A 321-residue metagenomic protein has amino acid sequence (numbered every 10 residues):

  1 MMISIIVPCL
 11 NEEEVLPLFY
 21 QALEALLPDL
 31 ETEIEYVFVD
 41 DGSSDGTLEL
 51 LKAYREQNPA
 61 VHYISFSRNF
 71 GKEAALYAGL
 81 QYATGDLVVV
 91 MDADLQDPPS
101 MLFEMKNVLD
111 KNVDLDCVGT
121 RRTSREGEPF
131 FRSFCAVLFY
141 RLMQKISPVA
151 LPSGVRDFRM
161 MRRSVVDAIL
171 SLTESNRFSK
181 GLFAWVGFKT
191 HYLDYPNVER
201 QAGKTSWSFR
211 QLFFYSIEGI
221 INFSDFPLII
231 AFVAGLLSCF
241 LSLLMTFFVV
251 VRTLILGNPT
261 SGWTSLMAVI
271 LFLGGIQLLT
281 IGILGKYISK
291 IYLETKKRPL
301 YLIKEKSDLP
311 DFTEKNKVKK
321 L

Functional and structural regions predicted by a protein language model:
M1-G127: Structured catalytic core of nucleotide-sugar glycosyltransferases
P8, F66-R68, R159, F232 (+2 more regions): Short conserved micro-motifs on helix faces and helix-strand junctions that flank and scaffold key functional residues
P8, L26, Y54, F66 (+7 more regions): Amphipathic alpha-helical segments that mediate coupling or scaffolding at interfaces
A25-P28, V88, D114, S147 (+4 more regions): Generic structural signal for secondary-structure transition and capping sites
A60, F66-R68, K72-Y82, P99-L182 (+2 more regions): Acceptor/aglycone-binding surface of glycosyltransferases and processive sugar-polymer synthases
R125, R141, F178-L321: Hydrophobic helical membrane-anchoring modules
